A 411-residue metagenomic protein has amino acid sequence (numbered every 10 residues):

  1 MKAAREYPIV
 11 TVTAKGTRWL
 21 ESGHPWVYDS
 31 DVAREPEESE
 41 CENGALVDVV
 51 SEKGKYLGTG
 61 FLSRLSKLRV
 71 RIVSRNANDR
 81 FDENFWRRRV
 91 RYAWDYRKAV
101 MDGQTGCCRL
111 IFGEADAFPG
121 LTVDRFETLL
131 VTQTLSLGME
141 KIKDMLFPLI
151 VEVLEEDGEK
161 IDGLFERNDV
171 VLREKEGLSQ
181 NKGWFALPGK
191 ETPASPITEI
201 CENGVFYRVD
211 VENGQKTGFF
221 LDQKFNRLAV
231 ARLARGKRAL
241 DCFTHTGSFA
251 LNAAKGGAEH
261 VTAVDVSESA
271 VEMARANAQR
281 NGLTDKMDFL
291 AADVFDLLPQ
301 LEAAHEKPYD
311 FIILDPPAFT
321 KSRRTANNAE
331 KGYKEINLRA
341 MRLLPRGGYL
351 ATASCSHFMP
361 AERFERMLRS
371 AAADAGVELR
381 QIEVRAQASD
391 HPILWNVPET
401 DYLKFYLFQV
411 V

Functional and structural regions predicted by a protein language model:
M1-E127: Non-catalytic accessory regions of SAM-dependent methyltransferases
I111-D124, K143-F219: Non-catalytic substrate-recognition/targeting regions of SAM-dependent transferases
G236-H245: Conserved class I S-adenosyl-L-methionine
T246-E259: Conserved SAM-binding loop of SAM-dependent methyltransferases across substrates and taxa, primarily the Class I
H260-D265: Conserved SAM-binding motif I beta-strand of class I
S269-I313: S-adenosyl-L-methionine
P308, E335, Y349-V411: C-terminal catalytic and target-recognition region of SAM-dependent MTase-like enzymes, primarily methyltransferases
Y309-R339: Mobile active-site "lid"/loop adjacent to the S-adenosyl-L-methionine
